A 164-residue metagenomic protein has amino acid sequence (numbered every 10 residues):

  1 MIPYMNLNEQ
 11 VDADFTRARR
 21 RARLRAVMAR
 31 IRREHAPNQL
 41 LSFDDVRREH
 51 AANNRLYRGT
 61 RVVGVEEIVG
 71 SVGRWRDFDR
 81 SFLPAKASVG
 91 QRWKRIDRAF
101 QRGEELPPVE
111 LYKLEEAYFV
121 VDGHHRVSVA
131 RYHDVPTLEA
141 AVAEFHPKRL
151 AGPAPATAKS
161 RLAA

Functional and structural regions predicted by a protein language model:
M1-A117, V121, H125-S128, Y132: Short, charged/polar connector segments at secondary-structure boundaries
E110-A117, V121-A164: Glycine- and acidic-residue-rich phosphate-binding/metal-coordinating active-site segment common to enzymes that handle
